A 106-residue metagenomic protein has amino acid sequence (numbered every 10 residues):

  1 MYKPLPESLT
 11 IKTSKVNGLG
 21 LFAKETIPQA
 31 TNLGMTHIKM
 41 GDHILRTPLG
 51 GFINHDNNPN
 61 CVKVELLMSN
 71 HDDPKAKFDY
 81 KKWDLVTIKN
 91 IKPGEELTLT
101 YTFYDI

Functional and structural regions predicted by a protein language model:
M1-I106: Conserved catalytic SET/PR domain of SAM-dependent protein methyltransferases, capturing the structural core that binds
